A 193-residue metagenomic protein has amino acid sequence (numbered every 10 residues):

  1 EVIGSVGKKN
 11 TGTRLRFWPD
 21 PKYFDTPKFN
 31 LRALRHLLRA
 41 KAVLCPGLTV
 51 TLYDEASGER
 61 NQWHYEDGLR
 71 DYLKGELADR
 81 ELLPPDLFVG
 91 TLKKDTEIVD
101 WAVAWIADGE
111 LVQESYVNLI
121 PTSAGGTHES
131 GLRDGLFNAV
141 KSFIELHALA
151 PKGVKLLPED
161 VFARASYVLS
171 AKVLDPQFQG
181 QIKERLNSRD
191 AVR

Functional and structural regions predicted by a protein language model:
E1-P19, F24: GHKL (Bergerat-fold) ATPase N-terminal catalytic module, capturing the glycine-rich phosphate-binding loop and acidic
L15-W18, T26, N30-R32, L37: Subset of Sec-pathway N-terminal targeting signals
P21-P27, I120-T122: Short, polar/charged loop or turn motifs at beta-strand boundaries
R32, R39-K41, G47, T51-K183: GHKL/Histidine-kinase-like ATPase module
E184, S188-V192: A sensor for short, sequence-defined functional sites
